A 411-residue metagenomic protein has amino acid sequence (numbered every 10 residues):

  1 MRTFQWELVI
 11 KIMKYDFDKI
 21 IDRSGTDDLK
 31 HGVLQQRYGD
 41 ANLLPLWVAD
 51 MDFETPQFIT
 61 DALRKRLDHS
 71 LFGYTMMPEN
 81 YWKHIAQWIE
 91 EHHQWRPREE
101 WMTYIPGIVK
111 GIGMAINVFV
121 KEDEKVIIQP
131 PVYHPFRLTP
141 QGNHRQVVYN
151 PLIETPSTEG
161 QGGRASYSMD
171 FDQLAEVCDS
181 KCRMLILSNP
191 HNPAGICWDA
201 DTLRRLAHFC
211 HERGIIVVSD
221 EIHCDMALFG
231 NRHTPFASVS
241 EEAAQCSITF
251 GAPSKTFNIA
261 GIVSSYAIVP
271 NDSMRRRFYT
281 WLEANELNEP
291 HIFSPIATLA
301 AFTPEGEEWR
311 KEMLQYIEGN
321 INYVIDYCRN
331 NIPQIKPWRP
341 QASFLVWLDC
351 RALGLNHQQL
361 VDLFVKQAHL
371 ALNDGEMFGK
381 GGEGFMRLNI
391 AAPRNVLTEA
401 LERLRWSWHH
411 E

Functional and structural regions predicted by a protein language model:
K11, A175, A243, G354 (+2 more regions): PLP-dependent enzyme catalytic core of the Aspartate aminotransferase-like
K14-G107, M114, F302-P304, E411: N-terminal small-domain helix-loop-helix segment of the aminotransferase-like
F72-H208, D225-M226, H233-S238: Conserved core of the PLP fold type I
N143, E212-R213, A243, A368: Helix C-cap/helix->beta junction micro-motif
E241-E318, I325, W408: Conserved core segment of the aminotransferase class I/II
L299, Y316-I325, P337-C350: Conserved glycine-rich beta-strand-loop-beta hairpin in the small C-terminal domain of fold type I
